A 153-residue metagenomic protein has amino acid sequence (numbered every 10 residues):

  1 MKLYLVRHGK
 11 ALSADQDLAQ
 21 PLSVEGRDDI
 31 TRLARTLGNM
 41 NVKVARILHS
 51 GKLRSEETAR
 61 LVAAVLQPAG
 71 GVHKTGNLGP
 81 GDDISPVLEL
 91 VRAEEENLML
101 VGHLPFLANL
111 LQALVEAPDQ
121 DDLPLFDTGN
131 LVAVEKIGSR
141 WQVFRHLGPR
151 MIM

Functional and structural regions predicted by a protein language model:
K2-S85, A93, L107-A108, P118-D122 (+1 more regions): Active-site-proximal alpha-helix that buttresses catalytic centers in soluble enzyme cores
L3, E96-G102: Generic beta-sheet signal
L61-V62, A113-L114, I137: Residue-level signal for well-ordered alpha-helical positions
L90: Active-site nucleotide-sugar/metal-binding loop of Leloir-type enzymes
L104-L114: Extended, charge-rich low-complexity interaction segments
P118-F144, P149-M153: Domain-level recognition of soluble alpha/beta enzyme cores, biased toward histidine phosphatases/phosphomutases
